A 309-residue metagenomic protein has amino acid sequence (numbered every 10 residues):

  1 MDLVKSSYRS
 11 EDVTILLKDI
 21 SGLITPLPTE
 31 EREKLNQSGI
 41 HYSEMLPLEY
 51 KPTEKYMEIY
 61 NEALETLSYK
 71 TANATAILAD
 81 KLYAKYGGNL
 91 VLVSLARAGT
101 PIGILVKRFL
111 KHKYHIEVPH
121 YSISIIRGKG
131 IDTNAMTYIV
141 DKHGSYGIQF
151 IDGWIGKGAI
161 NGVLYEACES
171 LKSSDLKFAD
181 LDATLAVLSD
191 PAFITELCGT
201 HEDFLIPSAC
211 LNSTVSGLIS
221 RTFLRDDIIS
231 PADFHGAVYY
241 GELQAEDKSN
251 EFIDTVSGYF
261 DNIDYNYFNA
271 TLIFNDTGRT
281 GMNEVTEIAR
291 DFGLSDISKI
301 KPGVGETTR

Functional and structural regions predicted by a protein language model:
M1-L90, K111, H115-R309: Long, low-complexity, Lys/Arg-enriched
G88-V106, L110-K113: Membrane helical hairpin/interfacial module
